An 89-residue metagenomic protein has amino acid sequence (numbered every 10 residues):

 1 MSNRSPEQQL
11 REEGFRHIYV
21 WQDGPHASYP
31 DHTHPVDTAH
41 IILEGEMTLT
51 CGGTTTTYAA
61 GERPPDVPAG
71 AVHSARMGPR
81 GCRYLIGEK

Functional and structural regions predicted by a protein language model:
M1-R11: Extreme N-terminal tail/first-helix region
Q9, S28-H34, C51, R76-M77: Short histidine-centered beta-strand/loop micro-motifs that create catalytic or ligand/metal-coordination sites
R16-H34, A59, P68-A69: Conserved short histidine dyad/triad with adjacent acidic residue
P25, P35, T54, A71 (+1 more regions): A generic "binding-loop/recognition-motif" signal
T33-L49: Short, conserved beta-strand element in jelly-roll/cupin
G52-G70: Short acidic-glycine-tyrosine-enriched beta hairpin
A69-K89: Ligand-binding loop in jelly-roll beta-barrel domains
